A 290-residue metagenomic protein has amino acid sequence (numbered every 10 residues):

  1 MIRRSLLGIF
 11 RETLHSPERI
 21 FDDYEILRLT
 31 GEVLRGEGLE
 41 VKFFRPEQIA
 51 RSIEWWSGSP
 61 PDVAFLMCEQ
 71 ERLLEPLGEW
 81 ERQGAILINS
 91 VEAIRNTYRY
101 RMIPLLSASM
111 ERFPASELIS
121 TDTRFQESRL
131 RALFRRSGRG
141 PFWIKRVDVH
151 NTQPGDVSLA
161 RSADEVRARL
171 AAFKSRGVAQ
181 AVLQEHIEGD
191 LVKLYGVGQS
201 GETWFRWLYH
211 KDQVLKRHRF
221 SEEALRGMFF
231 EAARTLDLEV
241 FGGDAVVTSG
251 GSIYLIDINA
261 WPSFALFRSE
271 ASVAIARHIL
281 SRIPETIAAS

Functional and structural regions predicted by a protein language model:
I2, L7-E12, E92-A181, G189 (+1 more regions): Active-site nucleotide/adenylate-binding loops and adjacent lid/helix of ATP-dependent enzymes
L6, P61-F65, L194-V197, G251-L266: A short beta-strand motif that forms the metal-chelation/ATP-contact edge of phosphoryl-transfer active sites
F10-T121: Conserved N-proximal alpha/beta basic substrate-recognition cap immediately N-terminal to, or forming the N-lobe
L27-G31, L73-G78, I103, R131-F134 (+4 more regions): Short amphipathic alpha-helical segments and helix-helix/interface helices
R51-S52, R72-E75, E127, V166-R167 (+1 more regions): Short, well-ordered alpha-helical microsegments
E69-E71, V147-V149, W261: Short glycine-rich anion-binding loops that position phosphate/pyrophosphate groups of nucleotides and phosphorylated
G155-L236: Phosphate-binding site of ATP-dependent enzymes
Q180, W207-L255, N259, F267-S269 (+1 more regions): A long amphipathic alpha-helix within ATP-dependent nucleotide-binding catalytic cores
